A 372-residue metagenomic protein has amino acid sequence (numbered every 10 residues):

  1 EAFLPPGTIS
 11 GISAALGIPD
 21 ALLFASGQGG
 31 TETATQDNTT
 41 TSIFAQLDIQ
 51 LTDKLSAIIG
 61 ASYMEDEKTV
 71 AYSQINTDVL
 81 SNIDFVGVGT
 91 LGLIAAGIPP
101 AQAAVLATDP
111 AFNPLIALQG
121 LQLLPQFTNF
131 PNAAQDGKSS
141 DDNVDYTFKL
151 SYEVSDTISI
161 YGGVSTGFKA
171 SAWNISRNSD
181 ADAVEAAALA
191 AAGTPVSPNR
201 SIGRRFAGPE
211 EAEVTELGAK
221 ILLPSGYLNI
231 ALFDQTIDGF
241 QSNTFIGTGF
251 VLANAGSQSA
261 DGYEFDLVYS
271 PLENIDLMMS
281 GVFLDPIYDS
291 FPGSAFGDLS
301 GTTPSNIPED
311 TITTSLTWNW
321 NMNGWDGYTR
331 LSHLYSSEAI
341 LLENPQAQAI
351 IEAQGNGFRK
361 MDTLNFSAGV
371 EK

Functional and structural regions predicted by a protein language model:
E1, I59-E65, I160-T166, I230-D234 (+3 more regions): Transmembrane beta-barrel strands of outer-membrane/channel proteins
A2-T33, T69-K138, N174-R205, S242-A253 (+2 more regions): Solvent-exposed loop segments that connect transmembrane elements
A25-K68, F130-S165, G208-E216, L222 (+4 more regions): Outer-membrane beta-barrel transmembrane strands
T39, D142, E211, S259 (+3 more regions): Residue-level preference for beta-strand/loop junctions
S42, D145-T147, I202, A212-E216 (+3 more regions): Transmembrane beta-barrel architecture of outer membranes
D53-K54, S225-Y227, L232-I237, A253-P345: Gram-negative outer-membrane beta-barrel transporters
E153, S159-S176, A183-Y263, S270 (+2 more regions): Membrane-embedded beta-barrel scaffold of Gram-negative outer-membrane proteins
D362-K372: C-terminal structured "cap/appendage" subdomains that terminate the fold
